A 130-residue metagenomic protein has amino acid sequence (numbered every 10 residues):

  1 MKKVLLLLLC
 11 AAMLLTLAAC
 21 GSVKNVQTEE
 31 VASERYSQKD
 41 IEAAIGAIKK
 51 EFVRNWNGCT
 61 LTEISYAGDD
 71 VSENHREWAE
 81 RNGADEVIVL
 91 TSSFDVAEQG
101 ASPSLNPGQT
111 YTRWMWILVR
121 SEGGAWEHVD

Functional and structural regions predicted by a protein language model:
M1-K2, T16, L90, L118: Polar low-complexity intrinsically disordered regions
M1-V4, L8-L9: Positively charged n-region of N-terminal signal peptides that target proteins for export
L9, A18-T110: Flexible low-complexity loop/turn motifs enriched in small/helix-breaking residues
Y111-D130: Short beta-strand edge/turn micro-motifs at domain boundaries
